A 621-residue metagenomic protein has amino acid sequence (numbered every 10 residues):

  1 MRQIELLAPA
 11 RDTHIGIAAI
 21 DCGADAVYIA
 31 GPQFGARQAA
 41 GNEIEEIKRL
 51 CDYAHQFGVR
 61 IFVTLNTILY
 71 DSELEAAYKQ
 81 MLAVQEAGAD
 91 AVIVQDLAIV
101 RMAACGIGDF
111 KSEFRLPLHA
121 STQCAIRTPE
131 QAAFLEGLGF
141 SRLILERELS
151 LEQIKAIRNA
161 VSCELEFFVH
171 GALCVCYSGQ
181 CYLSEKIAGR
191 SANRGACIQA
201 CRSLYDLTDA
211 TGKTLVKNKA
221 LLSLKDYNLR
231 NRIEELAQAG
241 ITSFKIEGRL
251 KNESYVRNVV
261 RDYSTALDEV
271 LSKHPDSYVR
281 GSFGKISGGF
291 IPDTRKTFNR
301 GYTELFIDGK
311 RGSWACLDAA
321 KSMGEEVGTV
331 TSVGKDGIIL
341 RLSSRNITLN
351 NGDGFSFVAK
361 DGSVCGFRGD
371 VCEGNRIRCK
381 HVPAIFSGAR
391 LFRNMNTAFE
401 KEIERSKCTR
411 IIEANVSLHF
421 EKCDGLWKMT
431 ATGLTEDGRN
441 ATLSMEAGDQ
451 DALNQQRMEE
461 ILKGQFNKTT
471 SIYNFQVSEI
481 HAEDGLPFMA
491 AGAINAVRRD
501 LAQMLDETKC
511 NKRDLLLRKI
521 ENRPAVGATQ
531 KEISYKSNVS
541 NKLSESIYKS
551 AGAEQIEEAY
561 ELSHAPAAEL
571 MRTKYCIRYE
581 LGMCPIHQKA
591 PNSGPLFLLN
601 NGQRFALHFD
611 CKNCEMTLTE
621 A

Functional and structural regions predicted by a protein language model:
M1-C22, A26-I29, Q33-A36, C51 (+4 more regions): Surface-exposed amphipathic alpha-helical tracts and adjacent flexible/coil segments at the periphery of soluble enzymes
A39-K48, Q503: Aromatic- and glycine-enriched glycan-recognition loops and surfaces that form the carbohydrate-binding subsites
A98-I99: Alpha-helix capping/helix-boundary segments
I107-R115: Intrinsic disorder/low-complexity segments
R127-Q131: Short, glycine/polar-rich helix-capping loops at beta-to-alpha or helix-loop-helix junctions that flank or form
